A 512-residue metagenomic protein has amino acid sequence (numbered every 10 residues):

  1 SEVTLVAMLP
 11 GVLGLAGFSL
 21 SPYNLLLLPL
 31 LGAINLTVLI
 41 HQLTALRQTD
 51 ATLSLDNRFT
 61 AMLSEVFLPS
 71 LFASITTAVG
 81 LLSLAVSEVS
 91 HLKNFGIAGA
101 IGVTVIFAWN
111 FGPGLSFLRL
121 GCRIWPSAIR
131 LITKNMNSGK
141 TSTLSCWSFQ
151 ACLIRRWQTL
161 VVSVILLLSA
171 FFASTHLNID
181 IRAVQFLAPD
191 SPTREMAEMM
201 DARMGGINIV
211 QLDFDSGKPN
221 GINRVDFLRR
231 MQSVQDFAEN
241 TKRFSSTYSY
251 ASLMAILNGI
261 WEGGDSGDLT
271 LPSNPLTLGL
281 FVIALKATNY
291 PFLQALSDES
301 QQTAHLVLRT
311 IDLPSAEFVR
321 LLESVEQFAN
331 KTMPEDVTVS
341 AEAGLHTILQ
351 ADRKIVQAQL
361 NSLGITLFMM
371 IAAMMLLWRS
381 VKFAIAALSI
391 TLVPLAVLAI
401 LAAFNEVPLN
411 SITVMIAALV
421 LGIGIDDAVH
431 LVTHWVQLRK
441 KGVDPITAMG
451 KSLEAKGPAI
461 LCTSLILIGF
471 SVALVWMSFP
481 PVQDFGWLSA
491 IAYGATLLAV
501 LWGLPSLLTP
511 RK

Functional and structural regions predicted by a protein language model:
S1-R182, L313-P314, N330-K512: Membrane-embedded transmembrane helical bundles of large multi-pass transporters/channels
L5, D56-F59, I101, S145 (+4 more regions): Amphipathic alpha-helical segments in well-structured domains
T76, G206, E299-Q302, E335: Short flexible coil/turn linkers enriched for glycine and charged/polar residues that connect secondary-structure
W147-P275: Juxtamembrane segments of multi-pass membrane proteins
D201-M204, Q294-E299, L376-L377: Replace "in large, NTP-powered and nucleic-acid-processing enzymes" with "in large, NTP-powered factors and other
R203, S233-R243, L321-D336, A448: Generic non-transmembrane alpha-helical segments
V210-D215, G221, L293-E326, S340: A short beta-strand structural signal in non-transmembrane regions
S245-T310, Q350: Extracytoplasmic
